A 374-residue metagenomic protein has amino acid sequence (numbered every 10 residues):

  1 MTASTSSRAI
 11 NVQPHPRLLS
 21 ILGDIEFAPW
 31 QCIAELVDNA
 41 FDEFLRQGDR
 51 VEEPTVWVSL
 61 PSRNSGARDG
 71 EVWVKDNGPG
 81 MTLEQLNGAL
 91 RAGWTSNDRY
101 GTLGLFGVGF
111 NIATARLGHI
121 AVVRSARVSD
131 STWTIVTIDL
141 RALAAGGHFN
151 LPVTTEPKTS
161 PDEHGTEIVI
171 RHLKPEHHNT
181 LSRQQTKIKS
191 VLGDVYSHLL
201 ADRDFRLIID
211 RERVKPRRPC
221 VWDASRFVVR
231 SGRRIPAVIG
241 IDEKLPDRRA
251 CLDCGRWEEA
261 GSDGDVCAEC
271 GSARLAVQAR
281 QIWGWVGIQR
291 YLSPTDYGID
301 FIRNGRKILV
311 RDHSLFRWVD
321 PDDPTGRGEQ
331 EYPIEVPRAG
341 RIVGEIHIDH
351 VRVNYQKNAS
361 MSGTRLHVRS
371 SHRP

Functional and structural regions predicted by a protein language model:
M1, H177-I188, P216-R218, V228-P374: Charged regulatory segments coupled to nucleotide-binding catalytic modules in large multidomain enzymes
M1-D162: GHKL (Bergerat-fold) ATPase N-terminal catalytic module, capturing the glycine-rich phosphate-binding loop and acidic
P14-I25, Y100, P152-T154, H164-L181 (+2 more regions): Short hinge/gating elements
L36, V191-L192, I346: Residue-level signature of catalytic and energy-coupling elements of molecular machines, predominantly ATP/GTP-dependent
A40-E43, K189-V191, V195, Q281-I282: Phosphate-interacting basic helix/loop segments used at nucleotide- and nucleic-acid interfaces
A67-D69, R116-G118, D162-H164, A201-R203 (+3 more regions): Short, well-ordered loop/turn elements at secondary-structure boundaries
R99-S231, D247: GHKL-type ATPase core
